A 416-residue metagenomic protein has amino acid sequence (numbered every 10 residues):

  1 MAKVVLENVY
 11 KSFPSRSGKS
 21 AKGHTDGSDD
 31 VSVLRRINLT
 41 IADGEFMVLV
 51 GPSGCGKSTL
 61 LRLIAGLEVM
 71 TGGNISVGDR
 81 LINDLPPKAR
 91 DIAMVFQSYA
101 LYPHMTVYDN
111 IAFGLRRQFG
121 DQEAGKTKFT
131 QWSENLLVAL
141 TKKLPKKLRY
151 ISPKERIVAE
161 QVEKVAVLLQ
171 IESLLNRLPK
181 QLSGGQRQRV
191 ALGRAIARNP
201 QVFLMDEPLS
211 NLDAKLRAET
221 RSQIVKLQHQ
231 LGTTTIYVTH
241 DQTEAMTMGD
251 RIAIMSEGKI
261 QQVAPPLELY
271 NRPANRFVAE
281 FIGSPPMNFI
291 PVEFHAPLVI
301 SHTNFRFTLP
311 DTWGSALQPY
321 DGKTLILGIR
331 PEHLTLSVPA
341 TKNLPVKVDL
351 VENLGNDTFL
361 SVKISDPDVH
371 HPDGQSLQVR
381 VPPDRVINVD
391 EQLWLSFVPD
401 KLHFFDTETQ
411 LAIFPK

Functional and structural regions predicted by a protein language model:
V5, T40, S76, W394-S396: ABC ATPase nucleotide-binding domain
V50-P52: The feature captures the beta-strand-to-loop junction immediately N-terminal to the Walker
A65: Helix-to-loop junction immediately C-terminal to a conserved catalytic motif
T71-N74, E257, L402: Conserved coupling/switch loops of ABC nucleotide-binding domains, chiefly the family-specific signature
G73-L81: Conserved ABC transporter NBD signature motif
T106-F277: ABC ATPase nucleotide-binding domains
P297-K416: Non-catalytic connector elements of ABC transporters
